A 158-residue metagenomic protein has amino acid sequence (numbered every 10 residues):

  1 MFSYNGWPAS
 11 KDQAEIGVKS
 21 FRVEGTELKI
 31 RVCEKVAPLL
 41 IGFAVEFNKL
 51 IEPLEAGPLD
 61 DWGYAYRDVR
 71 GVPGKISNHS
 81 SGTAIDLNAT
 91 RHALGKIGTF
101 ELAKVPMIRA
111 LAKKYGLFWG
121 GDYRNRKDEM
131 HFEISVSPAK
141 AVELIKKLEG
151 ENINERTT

Functional and structural regions predicted by a protein language model:
M1-L54: Active-site acidic/histidine clusters and adjacent loop/turn architecture that either coordinate catalytic ions
S3, G63-A65, K114: Intrinsically disordered, low-complexity N-terminal regions enriched in serine/proline/glycine with scattered basic
G25-L28, D68-V72, L102: Sparse, context-dependent recognition of short Cys/His-centered cofactor- or disulfide-binding micro-motifs
P38-T83: Active-site-adjacent loop/helix surface patches within enzyme catalytic domains that shape the substrate-binding cleft
V72-I85, A89-T158: Catalytic cores and adjacent binding grooves of peptidoglycan-active enzymes
